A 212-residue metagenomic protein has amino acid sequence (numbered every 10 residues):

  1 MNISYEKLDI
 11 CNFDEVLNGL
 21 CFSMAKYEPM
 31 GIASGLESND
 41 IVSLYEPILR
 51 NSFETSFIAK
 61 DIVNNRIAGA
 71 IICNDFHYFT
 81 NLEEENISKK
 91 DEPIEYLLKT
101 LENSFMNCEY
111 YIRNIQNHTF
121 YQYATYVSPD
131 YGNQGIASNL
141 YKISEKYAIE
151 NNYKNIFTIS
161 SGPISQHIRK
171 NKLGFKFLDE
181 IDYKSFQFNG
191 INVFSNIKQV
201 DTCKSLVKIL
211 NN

Functional and structural regions predicted by a protein language model:
I3-N18: A short beta-loop-alpha structural element at the N-terminal edge of CoA-dependent acyl/N-acetyltransferase catalytic
N18-G35, I48, H77-N81: Helix-loop element at the rim of GNAT/NAT acetyltransferase active sites that forms part of the acceptor-substrate
A33-S56, K60-I62, I72, E109-Y110 (+1 more regions): Active-site rim helix/loop that mediates acceptor-substrate recognition in acyltransferases
R66-A124, D179-Q199: Conserved acyl-donor/pantetheine-binding loop and adjacent beta-alpha core of acyl/acetyltransferases and related
H118-Y121, A148-S161: Conserved GNAT acetyl-CoA-binding A-motif
Y121-V127, G132-K146: Conserved acetyl-CoA-binding loop-helix of GNAT-fold acetyltransferases
Y123-P129, F157-H167, E180-S185: Conserved beta-strand-loop-alpha-helix junction that forms the acyl-donor binding cleft
S138, I149-N151, G162-I181: Conserved active-site alpha-helix within GNAT-family acetyltransferase domains
